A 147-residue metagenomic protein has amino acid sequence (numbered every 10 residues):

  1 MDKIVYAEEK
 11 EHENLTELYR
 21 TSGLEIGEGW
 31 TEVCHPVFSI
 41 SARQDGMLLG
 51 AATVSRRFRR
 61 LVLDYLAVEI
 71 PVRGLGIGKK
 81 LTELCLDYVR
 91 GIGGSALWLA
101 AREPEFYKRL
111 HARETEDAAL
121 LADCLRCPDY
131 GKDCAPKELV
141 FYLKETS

Functional and structural regions predicted by a protein language model:
M1-E28, S41-R43, E138-F141, T146-S147: Short amphipathic alpha-helix that is part of the acyltransferase structural core
E11, R59, R102-E103: A generic "binding-loop/recognition-motif" signal
W30-H35: Short loop/turn motifs at secondary-structure junctions and domain boundaries
S41, M47-S55, R60-A67: Conserved beta-strand in the GNAT
V68, G74-D87, L99: Conserved acetyl-CoA-binding loop-helix of GNAT-fold acetyltransferases
V89-R102: Conserved GNAT acetyl-CoA-binding A-motif
A101-D129: Conserved active-site alpha-helix within GNAT-family acetyltransferase domains
L120-S147: C-terminal "cap" of GNAT-fold acetyltransferases
